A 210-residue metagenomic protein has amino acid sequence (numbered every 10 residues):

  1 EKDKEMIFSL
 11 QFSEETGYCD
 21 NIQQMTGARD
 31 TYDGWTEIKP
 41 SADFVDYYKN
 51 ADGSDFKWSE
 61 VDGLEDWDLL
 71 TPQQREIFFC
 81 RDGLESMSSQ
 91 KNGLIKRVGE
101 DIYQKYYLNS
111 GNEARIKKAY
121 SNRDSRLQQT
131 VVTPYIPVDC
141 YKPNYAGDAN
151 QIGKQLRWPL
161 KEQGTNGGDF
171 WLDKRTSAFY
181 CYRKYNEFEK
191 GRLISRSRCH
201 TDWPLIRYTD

Functional and structural regions predicted by a protein language model:
E1-K161: An aromatic- and glycine-enriched ligand-binding surface/loop that stacks and positions planar moieties
I116, T133, P137, D169 (+1 more regions): Conserved, well-structured interaction surfaces
G164-G168: A glycine-rich dinucleotide-binding beta-alpha-beta segment and adjacent secondary-structure elements that constitute
